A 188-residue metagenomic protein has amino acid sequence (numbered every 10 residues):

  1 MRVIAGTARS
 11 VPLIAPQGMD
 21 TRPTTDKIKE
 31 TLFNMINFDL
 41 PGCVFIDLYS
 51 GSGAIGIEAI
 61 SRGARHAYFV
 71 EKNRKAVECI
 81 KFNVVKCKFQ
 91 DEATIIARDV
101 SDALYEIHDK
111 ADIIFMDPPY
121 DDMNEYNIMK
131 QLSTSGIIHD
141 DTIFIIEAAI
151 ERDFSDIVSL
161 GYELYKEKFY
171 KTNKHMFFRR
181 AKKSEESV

Functional and structural regions predicted by a protein language model:
M1-V188: Class I S-adenosyl-L-methionine-dependent methyltransferase catalytic core
